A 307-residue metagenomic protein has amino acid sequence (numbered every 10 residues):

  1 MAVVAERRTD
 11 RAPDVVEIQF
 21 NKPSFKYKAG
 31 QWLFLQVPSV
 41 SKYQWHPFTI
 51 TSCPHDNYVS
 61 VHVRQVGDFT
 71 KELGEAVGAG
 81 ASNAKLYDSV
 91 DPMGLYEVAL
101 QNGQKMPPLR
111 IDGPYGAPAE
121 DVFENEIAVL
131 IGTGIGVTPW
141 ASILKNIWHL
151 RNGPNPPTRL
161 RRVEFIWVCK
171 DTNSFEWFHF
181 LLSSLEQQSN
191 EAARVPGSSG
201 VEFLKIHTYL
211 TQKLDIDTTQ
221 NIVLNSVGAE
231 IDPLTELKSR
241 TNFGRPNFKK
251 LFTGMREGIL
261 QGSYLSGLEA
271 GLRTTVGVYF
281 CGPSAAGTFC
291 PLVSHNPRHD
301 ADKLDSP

Functional and structural regions predicted by a protein language model:
A2-A5, F20-K22, L35-V37, H46-F48 (+6 more regions): Eukaryotic intrinsically disordered and solvent-exposed regulatory patches
A2-M106, K170, T211: Ferredoxin-reductase
G30, G136, G282-P283: Short, conserved phosphate/pyrophosphate- and ester-handling motifs at nucleotide-, phospho-/glycolipid
V61, F69, A76-V77, K85 (+2 more regions): Reductase modules of NAD(P)H-dependent flavoproteins
D121-V122: Catalytic-core environment of secreted peptidases
E126-T133: Beta1/beta-strand and adjacent pyrophosphate-binding region of the FAD-binding site in flavoprotein oxidoreductases
T133-I166, R298-L304: Classical protein tyrosine phosphatase
